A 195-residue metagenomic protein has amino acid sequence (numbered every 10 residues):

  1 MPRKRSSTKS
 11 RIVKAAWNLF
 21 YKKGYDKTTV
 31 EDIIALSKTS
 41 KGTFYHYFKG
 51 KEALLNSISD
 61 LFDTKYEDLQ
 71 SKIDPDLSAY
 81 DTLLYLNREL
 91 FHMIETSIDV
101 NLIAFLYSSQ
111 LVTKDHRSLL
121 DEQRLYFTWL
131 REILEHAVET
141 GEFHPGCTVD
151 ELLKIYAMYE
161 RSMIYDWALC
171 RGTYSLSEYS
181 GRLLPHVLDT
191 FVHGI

Functional and structural regions predicted by a protein language model:
M1-K23, K27-T39, A53: Basic, helix-initiating cap at the start of DNA-binding domains
K22-D26, D76, S97, T140: Short coil/turn segments at alpha/beta junctions that flank glycine-rich nucleotide-binding fingerprints
K38-F48: Short hydrophobic/aromatic patch on the recognition helix
F48, L55-F62: Alpha-helical DNA-contacting segments of helix-turn-helix folds
S57, S71-S97, V149-Y156: Hydrophobic alpha-helical connector segments
E67, K114-T140, D150-K154, M158 (+2 more regions): Amphipathic alpha-helical packing segments from all-alpha helical-bundle domains
H92-T96, E132, H136, L153-Y174 (+1 more regions): Amphipathic C-terminal alpha-helical segment
I94-K114, Y165, L169: Amphipathic alpha-helical segments used for helix-helix packing
